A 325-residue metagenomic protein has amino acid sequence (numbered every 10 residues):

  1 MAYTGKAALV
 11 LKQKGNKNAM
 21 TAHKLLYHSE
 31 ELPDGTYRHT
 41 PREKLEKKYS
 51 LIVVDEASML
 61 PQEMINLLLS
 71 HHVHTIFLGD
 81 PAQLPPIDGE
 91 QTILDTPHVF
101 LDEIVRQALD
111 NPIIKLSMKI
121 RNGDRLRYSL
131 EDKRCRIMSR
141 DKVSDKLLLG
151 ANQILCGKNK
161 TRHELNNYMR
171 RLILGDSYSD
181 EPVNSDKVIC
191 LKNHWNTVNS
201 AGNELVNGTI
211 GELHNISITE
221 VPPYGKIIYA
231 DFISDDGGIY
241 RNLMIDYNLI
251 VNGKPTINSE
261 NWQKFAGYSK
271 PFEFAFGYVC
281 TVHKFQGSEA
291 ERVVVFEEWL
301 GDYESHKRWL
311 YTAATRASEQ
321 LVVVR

Functional and structural regions predicted by a protein language model:
A2-Q13, K17, A22-E30, E46-K47 (+3 more regions): Conserved helicase motor core of SF1/SF2 NTP-dependent helicases
N18-A22, D102, A151-R325: Core RecA-like ATPase module of SF1/SF2 helicases and allied nucleic-acid translocases
E31-K47: Conserved alpha-helical scaffold flanking the Walker A/P-loop in AAA+ ATPase domains
E43-V53, S129-L130, Y268-S269, V293-E298: Short, basic, glycine/proline-bearing loop/turn elements
K44-L45, L67, L147, F285: Structural motif
E56, R140-D141, D145-L148, E273-Y278: Phosphate-interacting basic helix/loop segments used at nucleotide- and nucleic-acid interfaces
I65-L69, V143-L147, L310-A314: Short amphipathic alpha-helical segments and helix-helix/interface helices
D124-L165: Helicase P-loop NTPase motor core
